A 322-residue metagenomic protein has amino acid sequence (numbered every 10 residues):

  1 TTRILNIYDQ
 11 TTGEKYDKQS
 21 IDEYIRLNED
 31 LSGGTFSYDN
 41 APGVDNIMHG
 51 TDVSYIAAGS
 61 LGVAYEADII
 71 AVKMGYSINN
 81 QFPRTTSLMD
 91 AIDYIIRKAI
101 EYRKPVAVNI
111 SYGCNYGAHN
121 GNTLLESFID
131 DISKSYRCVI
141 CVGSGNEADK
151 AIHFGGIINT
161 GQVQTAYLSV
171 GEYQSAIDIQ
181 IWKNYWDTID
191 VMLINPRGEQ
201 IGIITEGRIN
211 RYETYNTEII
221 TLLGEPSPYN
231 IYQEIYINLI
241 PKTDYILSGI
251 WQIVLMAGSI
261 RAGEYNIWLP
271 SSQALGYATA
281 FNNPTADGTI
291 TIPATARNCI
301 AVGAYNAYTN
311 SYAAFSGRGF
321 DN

Functional and structural regions predicted by a protein language model:
T1-T86, R103, A107, S135-R137 (+5 more regions): Subtilisin-like serine protease catalytic core
Y8-L31, S135, K150-Y245, G249 (+2 more regions): Extracellular S/T/G-rich loop segment that most often corresponds to the catalytic His/Ser-adjacent loop
A58-G59, D93-I100, D130, K134: Sec-exported extracytoplasmic/periplasmic mature domains
K73-M74, I92-N120, G143-S144, L255-G258: Short acidic, glycine-rich surface-loop motifs adjacent to enzyme active sites
N80-Q81, H119-N122, A151-G156, Y265-I267: Short acidic, glycine/serine/threonine-rich loops at helix termini
V108, L125-N159: Catalytic cores of secreted or luminal carbohydrate-active enzymes
G113-N115, G145-D149, N306-Y308: Catalytic metal-binding/acid-base residues of hydrolase active sites
I260-S271: Edge beta-strands of jelly-roll/beta-sandwich modules across compartments, strongly enriched in secreted/luminal
